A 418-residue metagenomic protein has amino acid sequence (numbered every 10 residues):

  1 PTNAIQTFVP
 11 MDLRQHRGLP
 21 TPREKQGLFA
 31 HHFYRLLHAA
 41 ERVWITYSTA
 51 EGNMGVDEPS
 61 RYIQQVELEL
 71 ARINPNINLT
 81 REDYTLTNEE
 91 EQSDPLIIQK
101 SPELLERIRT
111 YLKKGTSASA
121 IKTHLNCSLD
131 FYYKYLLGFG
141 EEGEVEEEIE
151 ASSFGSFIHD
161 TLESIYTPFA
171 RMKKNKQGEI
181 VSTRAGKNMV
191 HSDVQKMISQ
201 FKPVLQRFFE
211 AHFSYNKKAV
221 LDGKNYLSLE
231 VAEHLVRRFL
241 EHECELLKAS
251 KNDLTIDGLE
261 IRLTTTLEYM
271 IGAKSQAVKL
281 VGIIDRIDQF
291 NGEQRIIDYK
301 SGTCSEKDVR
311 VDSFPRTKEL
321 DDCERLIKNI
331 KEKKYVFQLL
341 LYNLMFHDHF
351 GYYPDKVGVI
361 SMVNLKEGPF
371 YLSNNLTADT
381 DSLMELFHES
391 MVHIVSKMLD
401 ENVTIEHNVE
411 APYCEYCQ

Functional and structural regions predicted by a protein language model:
P1-R35, A39, E306-K318: Conserved helicase C-terminal RecA-like lobe
N3-V9, T80-Y84, E91-P95: A broad, low-specificity signal for short, low-complexity segments enriched in glycine/proline and polar/charged
Q15-N53, N74-Y84, Q338: Conserved catalytic alpha/beta cores of large enzymes that bind or transform nucleotide phosphates and polynucleotides
W44-T46, N53-R61, E69-N76, T87-Q418: RecB-family 4Fe-4S metal-dependent nuclease core
Q64: ATP-binding catalytic core of ATPases
